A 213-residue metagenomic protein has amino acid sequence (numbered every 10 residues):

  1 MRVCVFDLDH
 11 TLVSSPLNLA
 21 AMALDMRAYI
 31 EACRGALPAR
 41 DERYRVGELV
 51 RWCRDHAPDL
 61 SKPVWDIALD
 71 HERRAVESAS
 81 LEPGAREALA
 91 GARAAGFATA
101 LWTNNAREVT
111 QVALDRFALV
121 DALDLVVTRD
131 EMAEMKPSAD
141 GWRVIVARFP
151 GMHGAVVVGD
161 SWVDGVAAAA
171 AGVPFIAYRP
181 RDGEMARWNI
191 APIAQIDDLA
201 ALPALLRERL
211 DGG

Functional and structural regions predicted by a protein language model:
M1-R2, A90, A94, R107 (+1 more regions): Asp-based, Mg2+/Mn2+-dependent phosphohydrolase catalytic module
M1-R93, E108-Q111: N-terminal helical cap/lid subdomain that shapes the substrate entry/recognition surface in HAD-like hydrolases
T103-N105: Conserved phosphate-coupling serine/threonine residues in phosphotransfer and NTP-handling enzymes
